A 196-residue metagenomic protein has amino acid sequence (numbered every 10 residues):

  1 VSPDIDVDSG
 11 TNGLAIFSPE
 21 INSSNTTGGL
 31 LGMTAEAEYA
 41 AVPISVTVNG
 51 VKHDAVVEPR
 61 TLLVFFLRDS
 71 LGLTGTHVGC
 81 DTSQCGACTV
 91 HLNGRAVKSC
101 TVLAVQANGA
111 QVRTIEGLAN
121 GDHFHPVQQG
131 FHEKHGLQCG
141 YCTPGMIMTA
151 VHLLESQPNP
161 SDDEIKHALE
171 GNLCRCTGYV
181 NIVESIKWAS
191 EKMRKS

Functional and structural regions predicted by a protein language model:
V1-D8, A15, E20: Acidic, Ala/Val/Gly-enriched low-complexity intrinsically disordered segments
G13, F17-S196: Signature of N-terminal electron-transfer/Fe-S-associated modules in redox systems
